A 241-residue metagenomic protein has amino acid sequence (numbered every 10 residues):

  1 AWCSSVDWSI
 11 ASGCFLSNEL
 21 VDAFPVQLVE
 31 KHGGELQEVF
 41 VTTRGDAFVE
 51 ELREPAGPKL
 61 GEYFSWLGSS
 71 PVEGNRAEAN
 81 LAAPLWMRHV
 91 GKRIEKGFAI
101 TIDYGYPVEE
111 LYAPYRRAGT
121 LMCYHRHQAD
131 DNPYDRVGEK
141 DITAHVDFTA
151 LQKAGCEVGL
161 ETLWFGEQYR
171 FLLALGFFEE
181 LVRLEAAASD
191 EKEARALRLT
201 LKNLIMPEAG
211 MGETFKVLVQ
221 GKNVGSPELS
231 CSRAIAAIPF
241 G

Functional and structural regions predicted by a protein language model:
A1-C3, L163: General small-molecule cofactor/ligand-binding pocket signal
C3-G33, R76-L81, L85, H89-I100 (+1 more regions): A short SAM/SAH-binding and catalytic strip from SAM-dependent methyltransferases
S4-S5, A56-K59, E167: General structural signal for secondary-structure boundaries
S9, K31-L36, F48, Q128-D131 (+2 more regions): A broad, structure-centric signal for solvent-exposed, well-ordered loop/edge residues that line or flank functional
L16-F64, P114-Y124: A mobile, often basic/glycine-rich helix-loop segment that functions as the active-site lid/recognition loop
E62-G241: Long, Lys/Arg- and hydrophobic-enriched amphipathic alpha-helices
